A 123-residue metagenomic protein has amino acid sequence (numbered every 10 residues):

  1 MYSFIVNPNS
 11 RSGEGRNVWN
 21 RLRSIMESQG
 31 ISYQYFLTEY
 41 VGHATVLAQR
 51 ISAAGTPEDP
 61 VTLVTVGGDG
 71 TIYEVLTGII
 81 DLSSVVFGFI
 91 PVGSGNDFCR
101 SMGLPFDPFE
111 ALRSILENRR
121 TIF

Functional and structural regions predicted by a protein language model:
M1-L63, F109-E110: ATP/NTP phosphate-donor binding region
S3-V6, Q29, D81-F123: Catalytic core of DAGKc-family lipid kinases
P8, V66-G68, V92: Glycine-rich beta-strand-to-loop/alpha-helix junction loops that act as flexible
G15, E74-L76, C99-S101: Short glycine-/acidic-enriched loop or helix-start segments at secondary-structure transitions that form or flank
G15, G68, G88: Charged, low-complexity surface patches
H43, T71, S94: Short phosphate-engaging motifs
T62-G70, E74: Glycine-rich N-terminal segment of FAD-binding domains in flavoprotein oxidoreductases, spanning the beta-loop-helix
T71-S83: Short Gly/Thr/Asp-enriched flexible loops that form oxyanion-binding sites at enzyme active sites
